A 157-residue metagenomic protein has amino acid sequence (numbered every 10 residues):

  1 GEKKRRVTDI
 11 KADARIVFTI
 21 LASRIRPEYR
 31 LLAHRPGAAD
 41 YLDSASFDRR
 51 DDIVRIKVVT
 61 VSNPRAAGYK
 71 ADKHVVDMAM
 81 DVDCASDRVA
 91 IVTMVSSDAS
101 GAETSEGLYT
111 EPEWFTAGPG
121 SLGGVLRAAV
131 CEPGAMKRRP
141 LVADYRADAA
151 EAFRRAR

Functional and structural regions predicted by a protein language model:
G1-R157: N-terminal secretory-pathway/extracellular module detecting exported/lumenal segments and adjacent signal-anchor/first
